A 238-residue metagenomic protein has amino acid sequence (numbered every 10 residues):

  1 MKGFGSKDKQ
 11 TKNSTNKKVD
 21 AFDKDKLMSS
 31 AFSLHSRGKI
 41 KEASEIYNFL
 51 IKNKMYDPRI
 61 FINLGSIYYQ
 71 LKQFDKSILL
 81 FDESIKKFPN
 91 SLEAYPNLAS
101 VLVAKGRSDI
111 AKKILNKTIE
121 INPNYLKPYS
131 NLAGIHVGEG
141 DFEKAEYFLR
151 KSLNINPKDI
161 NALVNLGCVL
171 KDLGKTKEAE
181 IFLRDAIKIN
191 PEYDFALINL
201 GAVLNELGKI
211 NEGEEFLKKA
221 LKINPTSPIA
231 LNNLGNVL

Functional and structural regions predicted by a protein language model:
M1-K7: Intrinsically disordered, low-complexity regulatory regions that flank or link repeat-based scaffolds
D8-K26: TPR-adjacent "capping" and linker segments in tetratricopeptide-repeat scaffold/adaptor proteins
F22-N53, S66, Q70: Alpha-helical segment of the N-proximal tetratricopeptide repeat
M28-S36, R59-Q70, E93-A104, K127-G138 (+3 more regions): Conserved alpha-helical positions within TPR/SEL1-like repeat arrays
R37-E45, Q70-E83, E93, V103-K117 (+4 more regions): Structural signature of tandem alpha-helical TPR/SEL1-like repeats, specifically the intra-repeat loop/turn
